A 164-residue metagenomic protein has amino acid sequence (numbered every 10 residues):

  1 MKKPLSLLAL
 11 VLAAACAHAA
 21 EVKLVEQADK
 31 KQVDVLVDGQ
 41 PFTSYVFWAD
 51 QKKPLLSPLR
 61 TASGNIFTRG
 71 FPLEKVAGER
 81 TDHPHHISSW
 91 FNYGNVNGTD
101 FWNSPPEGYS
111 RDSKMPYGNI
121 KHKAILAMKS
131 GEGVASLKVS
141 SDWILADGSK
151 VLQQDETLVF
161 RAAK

Functional and structural regions predicted by a protein language model:
M1-L8: Bacterial N-terminal signal peptides that target proteins for export
K3, A15, L59-R60, I66-T68 (+1 more regions): Short, intrinsically disordered/low-complexity patches at protein termini and at juxtamembrane boundaries
A9-A19: Hydrophobic h-region of N-terminal signal peptides that target proteins for export in Gram-negative bacteria
H18-K30, P41-F42, P116-A127, D155: Short small/polar-residue motifs
A20-P84: Beta-strand-rich N-terminal accessory domains
D82-A163: Extended, loop-rich substrate-binding clefts of extracytoplasmic carbohydrate-active enzymes
